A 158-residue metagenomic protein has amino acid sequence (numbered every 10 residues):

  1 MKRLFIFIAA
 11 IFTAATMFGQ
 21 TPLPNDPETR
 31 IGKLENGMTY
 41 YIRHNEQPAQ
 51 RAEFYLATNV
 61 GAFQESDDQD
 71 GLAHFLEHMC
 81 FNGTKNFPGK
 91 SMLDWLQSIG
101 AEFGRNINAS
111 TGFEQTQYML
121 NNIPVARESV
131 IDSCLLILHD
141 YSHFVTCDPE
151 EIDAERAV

Functional and structural regions predicted by a protein language model:
M1-T21: Bacterial Sec-dependent N-terminal signal peptides
L4, A9-A10, D26-P27, R51 (+2 more regions): Generic hydrophobic-segment detector
L4-F5, G32, N45, V158: Small/flexible residues
T13, T21, N45, I107-A109: Residues embedded in well-ordered secondary-structure elements
P22-L56: Mature N-terminal segment immediately following signal peptide/propeptide cleavage in secreted/periplasmic
Q50, T58-V158: Active-site-adjacent, His/Asp/Glu-enriched structural segments that form or flank metal-binding and acid/base networks
